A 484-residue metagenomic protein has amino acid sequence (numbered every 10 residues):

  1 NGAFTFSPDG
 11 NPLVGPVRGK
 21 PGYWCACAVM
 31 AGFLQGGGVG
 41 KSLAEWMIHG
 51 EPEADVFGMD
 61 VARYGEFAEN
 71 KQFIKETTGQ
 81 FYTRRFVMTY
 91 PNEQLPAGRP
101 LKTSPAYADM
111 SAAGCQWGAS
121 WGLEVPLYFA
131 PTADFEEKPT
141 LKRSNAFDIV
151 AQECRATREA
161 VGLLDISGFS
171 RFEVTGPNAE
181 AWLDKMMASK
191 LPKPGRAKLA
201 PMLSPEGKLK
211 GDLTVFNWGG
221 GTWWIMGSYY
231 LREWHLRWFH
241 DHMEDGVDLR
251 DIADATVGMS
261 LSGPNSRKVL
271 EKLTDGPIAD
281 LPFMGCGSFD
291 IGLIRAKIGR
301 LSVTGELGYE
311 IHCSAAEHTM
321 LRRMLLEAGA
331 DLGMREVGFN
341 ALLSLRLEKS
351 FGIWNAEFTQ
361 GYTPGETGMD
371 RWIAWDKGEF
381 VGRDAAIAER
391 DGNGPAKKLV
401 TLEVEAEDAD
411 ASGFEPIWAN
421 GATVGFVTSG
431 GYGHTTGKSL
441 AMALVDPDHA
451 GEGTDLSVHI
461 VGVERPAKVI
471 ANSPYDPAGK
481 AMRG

Functional and structural regions predicted by a protein language model:
N1-Q35, Y64, S350: Flavin (FAD/FMN) cofactor-binding core of flavoprotein oxidoreductases
G36-F57: Internal hydrophobic alpha-helix adjacent to the cofactor/substrate pocket in enzyme cavities
A54-G484: Glycine/proline-enriched, intrinsically flexible loops and inter-domain linkers
